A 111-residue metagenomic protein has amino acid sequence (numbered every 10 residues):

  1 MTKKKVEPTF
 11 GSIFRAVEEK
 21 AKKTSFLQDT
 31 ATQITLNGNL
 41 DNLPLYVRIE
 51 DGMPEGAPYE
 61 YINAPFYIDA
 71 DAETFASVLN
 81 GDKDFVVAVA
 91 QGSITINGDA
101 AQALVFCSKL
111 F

Functional and structural regions predicted by a protein language model:
M1-F111: Feature captures hydrophobic
